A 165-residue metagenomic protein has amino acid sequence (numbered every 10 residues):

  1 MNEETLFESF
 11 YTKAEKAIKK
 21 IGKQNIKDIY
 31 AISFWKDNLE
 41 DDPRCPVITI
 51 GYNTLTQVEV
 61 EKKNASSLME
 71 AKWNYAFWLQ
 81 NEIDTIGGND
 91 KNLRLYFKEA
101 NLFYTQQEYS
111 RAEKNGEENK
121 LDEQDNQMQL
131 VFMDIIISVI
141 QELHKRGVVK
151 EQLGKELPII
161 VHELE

Functional and structural regions predicted by a protein language model:
M1-T5, K19-Q24, L39, P43 (+2 more regions): Acidic, proline/glycine-rich low-complexity IDRs
Q24-K63: N-terminal interaction modules that seed assembly of large macromolecular complexes
N53-M128: Polybasic, proline/glycine-rich intrinsically disordered low-complexity segments
